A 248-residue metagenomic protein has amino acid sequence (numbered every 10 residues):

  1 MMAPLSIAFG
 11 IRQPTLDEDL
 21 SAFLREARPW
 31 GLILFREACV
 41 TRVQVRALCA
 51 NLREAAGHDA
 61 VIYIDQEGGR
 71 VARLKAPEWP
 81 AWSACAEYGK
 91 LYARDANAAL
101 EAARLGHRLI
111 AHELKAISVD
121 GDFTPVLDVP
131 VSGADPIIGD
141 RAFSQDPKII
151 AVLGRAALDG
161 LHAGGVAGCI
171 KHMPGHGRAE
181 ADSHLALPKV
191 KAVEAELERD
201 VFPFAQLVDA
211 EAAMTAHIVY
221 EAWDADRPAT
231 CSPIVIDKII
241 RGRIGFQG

Functional and structural regions predicted by a protein language model:
M1-A3, R25-R28, V208: Flexible, charged surface loops at secondary-structure boundaries
M1-L16, A157: Boundary/entry segment of secreted carbohydrate-active catalytic domains
L5, E18-S21, F123, P130 (+1 more regions): N-proximal short alpha-helices
F9, E37-A55, A60, A72 (+1 more regions): Second-shell residues forming the walls of enzyme active-site clefts
F9-P14, E18, A22, L34-R42: Short, N-terminal intrinsically disordered low-complexity segments that are rich in Pro/Gly and polar/charged residues
R12-R25, A102-E113, L197-F204: Short, acidic/polar
R28-C49, A55-I150, R178-V190, A216-P228: Enzymes and membrane/adaptor proteins characterized by extended Gly/Ser/Thr/Asp/Glu-rich, aromatic-dotted
